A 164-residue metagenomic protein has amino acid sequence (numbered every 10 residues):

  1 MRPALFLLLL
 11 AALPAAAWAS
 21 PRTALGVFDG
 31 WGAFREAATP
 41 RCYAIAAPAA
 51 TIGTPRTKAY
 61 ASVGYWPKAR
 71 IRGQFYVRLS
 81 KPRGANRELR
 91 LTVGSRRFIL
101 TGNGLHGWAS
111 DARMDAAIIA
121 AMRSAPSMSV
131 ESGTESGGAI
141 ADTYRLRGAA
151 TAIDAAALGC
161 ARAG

Functional and structural regions predicted by a protein language model:
M1-L5: Positively charged n-region of N-terminal signal peptides that target proteins for export
F6-P14: Bacterial N-terminal signal peptides
W18-G164: A generic "folded-domain core" signal
